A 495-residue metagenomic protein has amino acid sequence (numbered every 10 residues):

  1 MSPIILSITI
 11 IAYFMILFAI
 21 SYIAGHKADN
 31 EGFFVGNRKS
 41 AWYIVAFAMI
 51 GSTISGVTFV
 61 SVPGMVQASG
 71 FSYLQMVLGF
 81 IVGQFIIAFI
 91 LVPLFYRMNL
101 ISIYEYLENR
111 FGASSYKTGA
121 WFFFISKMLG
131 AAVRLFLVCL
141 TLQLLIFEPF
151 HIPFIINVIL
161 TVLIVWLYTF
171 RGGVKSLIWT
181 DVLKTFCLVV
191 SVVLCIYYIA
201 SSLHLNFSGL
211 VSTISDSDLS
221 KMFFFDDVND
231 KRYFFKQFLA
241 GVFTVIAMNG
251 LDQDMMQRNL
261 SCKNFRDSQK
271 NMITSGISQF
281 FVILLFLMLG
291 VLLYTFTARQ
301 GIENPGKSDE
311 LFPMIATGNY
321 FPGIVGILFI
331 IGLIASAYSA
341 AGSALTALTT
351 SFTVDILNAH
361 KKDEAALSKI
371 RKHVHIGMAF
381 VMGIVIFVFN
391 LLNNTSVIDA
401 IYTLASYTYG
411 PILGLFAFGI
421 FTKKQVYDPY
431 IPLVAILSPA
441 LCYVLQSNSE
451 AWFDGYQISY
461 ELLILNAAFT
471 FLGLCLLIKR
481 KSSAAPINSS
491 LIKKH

Functional and structural regions predicted by a protein language model:
M1-H495: Membrane-embedded helix-loop-helix hairpins and adjacent transmembrane boundary segments in multi-pass transporters
